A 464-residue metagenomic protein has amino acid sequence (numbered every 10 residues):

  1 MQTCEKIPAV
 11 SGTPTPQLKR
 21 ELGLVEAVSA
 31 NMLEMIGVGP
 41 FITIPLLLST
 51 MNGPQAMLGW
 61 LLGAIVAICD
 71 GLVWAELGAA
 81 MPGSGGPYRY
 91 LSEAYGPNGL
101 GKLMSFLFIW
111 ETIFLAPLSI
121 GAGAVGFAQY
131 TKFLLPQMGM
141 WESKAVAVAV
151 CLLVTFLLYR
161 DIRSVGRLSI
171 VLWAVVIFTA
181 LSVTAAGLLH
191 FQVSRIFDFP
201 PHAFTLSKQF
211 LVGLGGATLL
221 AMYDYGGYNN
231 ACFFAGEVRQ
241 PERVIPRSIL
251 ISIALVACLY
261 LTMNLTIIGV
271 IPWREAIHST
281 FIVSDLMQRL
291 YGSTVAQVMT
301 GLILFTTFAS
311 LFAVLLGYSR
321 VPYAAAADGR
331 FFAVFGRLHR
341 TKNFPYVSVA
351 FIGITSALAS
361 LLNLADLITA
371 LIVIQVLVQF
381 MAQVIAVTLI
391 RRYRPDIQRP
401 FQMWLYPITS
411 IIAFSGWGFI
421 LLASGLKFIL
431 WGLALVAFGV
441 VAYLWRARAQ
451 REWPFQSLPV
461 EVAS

Functional and structural regions predicted by a protein language model:
M1-P54, I68, L72, G99 (+7 more regions): Membrane-interface "cap" regions at the ends of multi-pass membrane proteins
M1-S11, Y88-L100, G123-A147, T179 (+6 more regions): Helix-loop-helix connectors at the membrane interface of multi-pass transporters/channels
T13-L18, M57, M138-A145, V171-T300: Helix-loop-helix junctions that connect adjacent transmembrane segments in multi-pass membrane transporters
L46, G59, I68-C151, F156-Y159 (+2 more regions): Hydrophobic transmembrane alpha-helices that form the core helical bundles of multi-pass secondary transporters
R89-P97, G101, K132-Q137, A203-F204 (+4 more regions): TM-loop-TM module centered on a large, flexible mid-protein loop between adjacent transmembrane helices in multi-pass
A128, E142-V193, G226, I249-I253 (+3 more regions): Membrane-interface loop-to-helix entry segments
L168, V334-F344, F380-I429, E452-Q456: C-terminal membrane-solvent junction of multi-pass transporters and transport-like membrane proteins
T179-A186, P322, L371-R399, A434-P454: Hydrophobic alpha-helical segments of multi-pass membrane transport proteins
